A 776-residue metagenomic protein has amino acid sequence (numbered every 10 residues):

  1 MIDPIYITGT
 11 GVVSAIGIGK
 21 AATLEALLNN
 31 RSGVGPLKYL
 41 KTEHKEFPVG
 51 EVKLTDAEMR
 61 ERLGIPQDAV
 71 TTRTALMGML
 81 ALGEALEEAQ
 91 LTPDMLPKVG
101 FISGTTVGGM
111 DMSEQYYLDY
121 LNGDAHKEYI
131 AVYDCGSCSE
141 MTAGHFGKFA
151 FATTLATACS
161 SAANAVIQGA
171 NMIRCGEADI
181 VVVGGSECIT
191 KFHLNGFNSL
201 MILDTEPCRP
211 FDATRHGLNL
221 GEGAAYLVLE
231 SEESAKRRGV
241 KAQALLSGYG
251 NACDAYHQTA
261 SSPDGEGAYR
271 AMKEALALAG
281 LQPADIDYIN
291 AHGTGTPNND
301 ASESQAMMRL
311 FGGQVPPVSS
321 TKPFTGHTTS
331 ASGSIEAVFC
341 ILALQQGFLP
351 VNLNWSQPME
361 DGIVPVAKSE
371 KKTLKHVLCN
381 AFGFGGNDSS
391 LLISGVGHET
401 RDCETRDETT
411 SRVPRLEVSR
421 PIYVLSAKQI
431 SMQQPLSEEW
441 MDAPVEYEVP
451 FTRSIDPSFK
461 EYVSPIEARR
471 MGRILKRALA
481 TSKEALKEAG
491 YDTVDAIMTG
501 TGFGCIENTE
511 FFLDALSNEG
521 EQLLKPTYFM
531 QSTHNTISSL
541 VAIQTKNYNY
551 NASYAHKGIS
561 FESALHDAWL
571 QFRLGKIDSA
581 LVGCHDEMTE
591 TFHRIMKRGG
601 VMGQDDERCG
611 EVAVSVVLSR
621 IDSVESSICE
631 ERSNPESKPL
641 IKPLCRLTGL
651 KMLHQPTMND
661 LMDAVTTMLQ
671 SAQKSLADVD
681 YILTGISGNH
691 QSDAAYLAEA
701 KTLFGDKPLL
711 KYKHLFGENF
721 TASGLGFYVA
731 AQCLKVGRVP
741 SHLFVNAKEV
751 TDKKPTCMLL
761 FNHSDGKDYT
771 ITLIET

Functional and structural regions predicted by a protein language model:
M1-F151, N171, T190, G196-N219 (+6 more regions): Conserved "HGTGT" condensation-loop signature of ketosynthase/thiolase-family condensing enzymes that catalyze
A152-A156, N551-A555: Short catalytic-loop micro-motif centered on adjacent basic/acidic residues
A158, F382, K557: Conserved alpha/beta-hydrolase "nucleophile elbow" surrounding the catalytic nucleophile
A162: Short conserved active-site loop signatures built around small residues
A165: Active-site histidine-anchored catalytic micro-motif
E177-D179, K576-D578: Alpha-to-beta junction loops
